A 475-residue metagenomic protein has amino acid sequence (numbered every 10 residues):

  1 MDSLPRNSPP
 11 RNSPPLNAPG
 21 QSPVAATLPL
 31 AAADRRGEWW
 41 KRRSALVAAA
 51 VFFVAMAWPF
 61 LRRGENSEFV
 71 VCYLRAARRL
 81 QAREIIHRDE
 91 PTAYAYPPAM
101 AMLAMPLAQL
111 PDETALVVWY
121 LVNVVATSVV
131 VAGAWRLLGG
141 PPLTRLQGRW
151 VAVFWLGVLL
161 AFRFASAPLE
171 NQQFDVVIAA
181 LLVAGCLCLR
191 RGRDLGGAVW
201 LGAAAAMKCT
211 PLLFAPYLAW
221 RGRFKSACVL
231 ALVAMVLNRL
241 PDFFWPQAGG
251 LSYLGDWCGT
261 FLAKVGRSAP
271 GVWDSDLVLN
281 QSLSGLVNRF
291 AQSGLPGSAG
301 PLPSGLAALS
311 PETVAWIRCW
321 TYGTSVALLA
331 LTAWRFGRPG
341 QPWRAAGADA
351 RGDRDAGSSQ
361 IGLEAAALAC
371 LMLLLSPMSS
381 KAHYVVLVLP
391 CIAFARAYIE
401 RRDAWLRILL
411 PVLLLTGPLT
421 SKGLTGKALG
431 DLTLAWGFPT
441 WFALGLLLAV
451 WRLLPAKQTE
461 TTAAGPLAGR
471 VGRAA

Functional and structural regions predicted by a protein language model:
M1-N7, N12-M56, T144-A152, L446-A475: Start-transfer (signal-anchor) and selected internal transmembrane alpha helices of multi-pass inner/ER membrane
T27-L195, R221-D349, D353-A365, C370-K381: Primarily membrane-embedded glycan-assembly and transfer machineries that use lipid-linked glycans
P111, A126, K208-P211, P390: Hydrophobic transmembrane alpha-helices
G185, G197, A204, L410-P411: Small-residue hotspots
L195-A219, L368-L375: Membrane-interface alpha helices of multi-pass inner-membrane proteins
G202, L230-M235, A365-C370, L406-G417: Central hydrophobic cores of alpha-helical transmembrane segments in multi-pass integral membrane proteins
S380-A395: Hydrophobic/aromatic-rich transmembrane helices and adjacent perimembrane loops
A393-R470, A474-A475: Aromatic-enriched
